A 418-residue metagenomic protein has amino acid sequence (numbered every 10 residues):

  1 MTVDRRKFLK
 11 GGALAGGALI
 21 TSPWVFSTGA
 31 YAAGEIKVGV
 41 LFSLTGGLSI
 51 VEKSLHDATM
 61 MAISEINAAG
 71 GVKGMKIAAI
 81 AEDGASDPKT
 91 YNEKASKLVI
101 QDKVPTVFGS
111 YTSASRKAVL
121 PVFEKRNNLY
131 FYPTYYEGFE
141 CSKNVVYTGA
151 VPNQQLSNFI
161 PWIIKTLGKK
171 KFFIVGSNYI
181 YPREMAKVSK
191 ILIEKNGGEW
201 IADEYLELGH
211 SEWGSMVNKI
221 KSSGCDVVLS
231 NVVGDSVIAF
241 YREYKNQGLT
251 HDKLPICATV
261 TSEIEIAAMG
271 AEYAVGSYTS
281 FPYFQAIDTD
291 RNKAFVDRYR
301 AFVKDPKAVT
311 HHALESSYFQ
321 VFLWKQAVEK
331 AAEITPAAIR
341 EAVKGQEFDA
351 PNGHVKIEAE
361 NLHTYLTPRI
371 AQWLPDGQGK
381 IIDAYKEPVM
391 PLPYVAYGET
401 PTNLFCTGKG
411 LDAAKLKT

Functional and structural regions predicted by a protein language model:
M1-G16, I20: N-terminal secretory signal peptides and thylakoid transit peptides that target proteins across membranes
T28-V40, G71-K76, I164-K170: Immediate post-signal peptide segment of exported/extracytoplasmic ligand-binding proteins
G39-M60, E82-K89, Y111, V175-R183 (+2 more regions): Extracytoplasmic "Venus flytrap"
D57-A79: Signal peptide-proximal N-terminal region of secreted/periplasmic/extracellular or secretory-lumen proteins
P88-K103, G214-G224: Short, well-structured alpha-helical segments in soluble
K89, K103-Y205, L254-Y278: Extracytoplasmic ligand/sensor domains, especially the bilobed periplasmic-binding protein
E243-Y318, V328-I334, Y385-K417: Extracellular/periplasmic periplasmic-binding protein-like sensory domains
E347-T418: Solvent-exposed, acidic/polar segments of extracytosolic/periplasmic ligand-binding ectodomains
